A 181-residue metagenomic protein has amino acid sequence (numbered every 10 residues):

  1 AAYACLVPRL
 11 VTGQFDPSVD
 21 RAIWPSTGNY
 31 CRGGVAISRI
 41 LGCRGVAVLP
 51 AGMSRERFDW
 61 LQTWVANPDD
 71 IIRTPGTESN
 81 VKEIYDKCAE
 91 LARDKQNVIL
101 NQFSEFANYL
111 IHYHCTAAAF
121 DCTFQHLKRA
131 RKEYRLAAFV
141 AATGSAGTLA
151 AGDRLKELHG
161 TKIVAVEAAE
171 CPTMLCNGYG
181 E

Functional and structural regions predicted by a protein language model:
A1, D20-Y30, A137-S145, E167: Active-site nucleophile and cofactor-binding loops and adjacent substrate-binding regions of central metabolic enzymes
A1-S18: Positively charged, low-complexity intrinsically disordered leader regions
A2-V7, I23-L41, T148: Conserved beta-loop-alpha segment that forms the PLP phosphate-binding cup at the N-terminus of a helix
D20, D69, N97-V98, Y134-V140: Conserved acidic residues
R21, R32-E90, T173-E181: Active-site-proximal loop->helix
V35, L41, E78-K82, F106-E181: Glycine-rich phosphate/pyrophosphate-binding loop at beta-loop-alpha junctions
V48, T74, Q102, V164-A168: Generic beta-sheet signal
